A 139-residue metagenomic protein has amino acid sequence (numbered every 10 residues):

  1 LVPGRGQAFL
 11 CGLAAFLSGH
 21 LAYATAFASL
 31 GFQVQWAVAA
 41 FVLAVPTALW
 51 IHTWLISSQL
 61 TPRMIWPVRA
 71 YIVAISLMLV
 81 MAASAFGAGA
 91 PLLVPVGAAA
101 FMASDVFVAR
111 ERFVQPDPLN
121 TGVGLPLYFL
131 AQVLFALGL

Functional and structural regions predicted by a protein language model:
L1-L139: Polytopic alpha-helical membrane-helix bundles and their juxtamembrane interface segments in multi-pass membrane
